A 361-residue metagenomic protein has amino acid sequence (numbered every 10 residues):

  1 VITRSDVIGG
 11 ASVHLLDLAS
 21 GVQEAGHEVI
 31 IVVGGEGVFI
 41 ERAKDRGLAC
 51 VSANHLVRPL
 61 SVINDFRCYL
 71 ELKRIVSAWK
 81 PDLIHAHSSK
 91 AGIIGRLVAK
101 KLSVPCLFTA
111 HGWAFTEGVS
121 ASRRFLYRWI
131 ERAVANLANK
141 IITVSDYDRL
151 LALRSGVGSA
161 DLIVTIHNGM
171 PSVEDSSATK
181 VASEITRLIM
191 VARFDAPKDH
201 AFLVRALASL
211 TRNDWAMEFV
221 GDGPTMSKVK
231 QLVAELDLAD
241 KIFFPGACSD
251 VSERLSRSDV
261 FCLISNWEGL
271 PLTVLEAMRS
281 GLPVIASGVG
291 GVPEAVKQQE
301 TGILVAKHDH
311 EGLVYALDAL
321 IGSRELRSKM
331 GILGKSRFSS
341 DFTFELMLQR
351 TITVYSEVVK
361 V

Functional and structural regions predicted by a protein language model:
V1-N64, L151, L162-T165, G223-T225: N-terminal strand-loop element at the rim of the active site of nucleotide-sugar-dependent glycosyltransferases
V51-S52, R132-S176: Donor nucleotide-sugar binding/catalytic pocket of nucleotide-sugar-dependent glycosyltransferases
I63-L70, P105-L107, F115-L137: Nucleotide-sugar donor phosphate/pyrophosphate-binding loop at the beta->alpha transition of glycosyltransferases
F194-F243, G322-E325, M330: A conserved nucleotide-sugar
A247, N266: Aromatic "clamp/platform" in nucleotide-sugar-dependent glycosyltransferases that forms part of the donor/acceptor
P283-A286, V296: Short hydrophobic beta-strand element within catalytic cores of glycosyltransferases and related nucleotide-activated
Q298-Q299, I303-H310, A319-R324: Conserved acidic donor-binding segment of nucleotide-sugar-dependent glycosyltransferases
G312, A319, L326-D341, R350-T353: A short, well-ordered alpha-helix in the C-terminal region of glycosyltransferases
